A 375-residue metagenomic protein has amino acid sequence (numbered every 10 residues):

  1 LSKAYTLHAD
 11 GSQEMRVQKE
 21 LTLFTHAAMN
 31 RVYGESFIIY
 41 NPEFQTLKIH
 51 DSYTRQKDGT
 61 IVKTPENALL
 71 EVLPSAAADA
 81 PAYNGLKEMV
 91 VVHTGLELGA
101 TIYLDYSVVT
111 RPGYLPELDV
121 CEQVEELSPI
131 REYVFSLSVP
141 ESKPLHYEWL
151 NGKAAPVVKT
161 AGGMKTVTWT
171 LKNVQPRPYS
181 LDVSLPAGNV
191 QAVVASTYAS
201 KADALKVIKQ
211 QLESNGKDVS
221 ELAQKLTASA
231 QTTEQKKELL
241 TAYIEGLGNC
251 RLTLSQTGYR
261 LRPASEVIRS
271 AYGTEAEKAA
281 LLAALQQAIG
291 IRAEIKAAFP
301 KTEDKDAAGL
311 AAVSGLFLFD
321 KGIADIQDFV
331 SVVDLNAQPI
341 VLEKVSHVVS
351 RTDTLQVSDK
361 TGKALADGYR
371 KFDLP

Functional and structural regions predicted by a protein language model:
L1-I38, D359-P375: Early extracytoplasmic/domain-onset interaction patches
F37-L70, P129-H146: Solvent-exposed beta-hairpin/edge-strand motifs
D51-E122, K153-V190, F372-P375: A surface-exposed beta-strand-loop module
L86, E97, I130, G162-M164 (+2 more regions): Short, solvent-exposed loop/turn segments at the edges of secondary structure
K87-V92, A223-A230, A264-G273: Second-shell loop/turn segments in exported
V109-G258: Secretory-pathway-linked proteins and extracytosolic
E221, S255-S265, F299-E303: Short, conserved phosphate-binding/catalytic loop or strand-edge motifs used in phosphoryl-/nucleotidyl-transfer
A276-G362: Hydrophobic/aromatic-rich core segments of domains that either
